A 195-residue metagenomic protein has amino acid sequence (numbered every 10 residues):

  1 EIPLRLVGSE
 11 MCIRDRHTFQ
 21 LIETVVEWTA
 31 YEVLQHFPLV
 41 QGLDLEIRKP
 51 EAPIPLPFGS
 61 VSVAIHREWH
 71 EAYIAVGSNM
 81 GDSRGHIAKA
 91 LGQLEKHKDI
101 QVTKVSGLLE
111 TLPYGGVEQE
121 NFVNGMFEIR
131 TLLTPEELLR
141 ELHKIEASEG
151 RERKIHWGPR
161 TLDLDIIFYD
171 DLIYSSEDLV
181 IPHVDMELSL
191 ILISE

Functional and structural regions predicted by a protein language model:
I2-G8, I13, I191-L192: Single conserved hydrophobic/aromatic residue that forms the stacking wall/gate of nucleotide- or nucleobase-binding
R5, K89, L94-T134: Short, surface-exposed acidic-centric catalytic microdomains
S9-F19, M126-T131: Short histidine-centered catalytic/ligand-binding loop motif
R14-E68: Charge-rich, low-complexity N-terminal segments
V40-D44, I100-S106, P159: A short coil-to-beta-strand element that immediately follows conserved catalytic motifs
E46-P50, L108-E110, I167-Y169: Short loop/turn motifs enriched for small/polar and acidic residues
E71, Y114-N121, L133-E195: Flexible, gly/pro- and Lys/Arg-enriched active-site loops
E71-L91: Extended accessory regions or peripheral subdomains of proteins
